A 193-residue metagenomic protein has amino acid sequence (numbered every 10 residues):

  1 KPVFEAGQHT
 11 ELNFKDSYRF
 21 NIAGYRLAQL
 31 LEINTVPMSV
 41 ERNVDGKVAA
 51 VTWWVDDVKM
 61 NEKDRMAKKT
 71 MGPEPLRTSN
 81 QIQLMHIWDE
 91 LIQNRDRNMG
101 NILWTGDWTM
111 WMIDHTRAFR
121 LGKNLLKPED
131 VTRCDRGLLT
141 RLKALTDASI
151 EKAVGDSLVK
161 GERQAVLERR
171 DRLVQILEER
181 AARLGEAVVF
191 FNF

Functional and structural regions predicted by a protein language model:
K1-P73, I87-N94, G106: Conserved ATP-binding subdomain of kinase catalytic cores across diverse folds
N13, W104-F193: C-terminal catalytic region of ATP-dependent kinase domains
V44-L91, V131-R133, G137-Q164, E168-D171: ATP-dependent phospho-/nucleotidyl transfer catalytic cores
G100-N101: Conserved protein-kinase catalytic-loop position immediately C-terminal to the HRD catalytic Asp
